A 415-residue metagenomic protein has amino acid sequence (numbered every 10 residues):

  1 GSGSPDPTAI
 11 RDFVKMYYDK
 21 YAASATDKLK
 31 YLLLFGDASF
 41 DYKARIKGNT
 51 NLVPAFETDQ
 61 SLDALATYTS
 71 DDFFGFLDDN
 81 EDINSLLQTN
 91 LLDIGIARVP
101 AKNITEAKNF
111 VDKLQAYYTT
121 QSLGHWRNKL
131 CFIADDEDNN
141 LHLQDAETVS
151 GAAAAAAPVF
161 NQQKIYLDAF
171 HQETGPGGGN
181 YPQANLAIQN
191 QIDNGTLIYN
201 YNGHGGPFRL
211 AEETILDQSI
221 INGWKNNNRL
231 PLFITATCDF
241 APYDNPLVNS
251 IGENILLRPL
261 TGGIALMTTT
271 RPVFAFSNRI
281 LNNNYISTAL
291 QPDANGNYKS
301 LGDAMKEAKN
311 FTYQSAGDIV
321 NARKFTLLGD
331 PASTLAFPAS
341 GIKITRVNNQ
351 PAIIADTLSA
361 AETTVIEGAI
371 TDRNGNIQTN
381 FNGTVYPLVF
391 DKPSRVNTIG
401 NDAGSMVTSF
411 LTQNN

Functional and structural regions predicted by a protein language model:
G1-Q413: Cysteine-dependent hydrolase recognition
